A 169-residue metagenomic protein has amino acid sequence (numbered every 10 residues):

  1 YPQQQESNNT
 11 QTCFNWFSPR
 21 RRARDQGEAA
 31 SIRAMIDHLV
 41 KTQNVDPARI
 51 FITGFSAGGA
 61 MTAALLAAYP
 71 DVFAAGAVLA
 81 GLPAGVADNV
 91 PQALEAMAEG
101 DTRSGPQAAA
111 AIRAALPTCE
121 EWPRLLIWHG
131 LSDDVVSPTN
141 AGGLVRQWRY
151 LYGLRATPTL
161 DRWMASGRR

Functional and structural regions predicted by a protein language model:
Y1-F51, F55, A60-A74, L79-T118: Serine-hydrolase catalytic machinery in alpha/beta-hydrolase-like enzymes
A48, R168-R169: A short helix-to-beta-strand connector/capping loop
A84-R168: The feature captures the conserved acid-bearing segment of alpha/beta-hydrolase catalytic domains
